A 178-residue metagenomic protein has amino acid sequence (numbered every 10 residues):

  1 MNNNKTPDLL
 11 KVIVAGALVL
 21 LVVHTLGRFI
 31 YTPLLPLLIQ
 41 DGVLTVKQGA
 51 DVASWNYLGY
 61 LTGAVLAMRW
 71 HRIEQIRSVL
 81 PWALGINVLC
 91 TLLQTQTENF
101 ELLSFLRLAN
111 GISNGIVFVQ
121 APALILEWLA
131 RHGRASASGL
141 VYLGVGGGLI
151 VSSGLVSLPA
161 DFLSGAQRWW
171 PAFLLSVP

Functional and structural regions predicted by a protein language model:
L9-I30: Pair of pore-lining "gating" transmembrane helices in MFS-fold secondary transporters
T25, F29, G111-V119, I150: Small-residue-rich segments within alpha-helical transmembrane domains of MFS-like 12-TM solute carriers
V43, Q96-E101: Helix-breaking motifs and short loop linkers at transmembrane-helix boundaries and internal kinks in secondary membrane
N56-L58, G146-G147: Short hydrophobic/small-residue motifs within alpha-helical transmembrane segments of multi-pass transporter-like
T62-E98: Conserved MFS/SLC helix-loop-helix module at the cytosolic interface between two early adjacent transmembrane helices
C90, E101-A109: Paired small-residue
L106-L143: Cytoplasmic helix-loop-helix junction between adjacent transmembrane helices in 12-TM secondary transporters
G133, L140-P178: Helix-loop-helix hairpin linking two adjacent transmembrane segments in secondary transporters
